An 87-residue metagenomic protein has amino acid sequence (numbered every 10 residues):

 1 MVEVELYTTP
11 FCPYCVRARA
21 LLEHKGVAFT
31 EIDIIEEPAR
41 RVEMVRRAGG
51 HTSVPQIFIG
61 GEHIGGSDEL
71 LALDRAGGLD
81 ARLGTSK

Functional and structural regions predicted by a protein language model:
M1-T30: Local sequence-structure signature of Cys/Sec-based thiol-disulfide redox active-site neighborhoods
M1-V2, T85-K87: Short, low-complexity, intrinsically disordered N-terminal peptides in bacterial proteins
C15, P38, L73: Loop/helix-junction capping segments adjacent to catalytic residues or to phosphate/diphosphate-binding pockets
R17, K25-A28, R46, A72 (+1 more regions): Non-catalytic interaction surface on structured domains
I34-T52, R82-T85: Thioredoxin-like thiol-disulfide oxidoreductase module
G49-F58, D68: Structural micro-motif
I59-S86: Non-catalytic, surface beta->alpha helical segment in thiol-disulfide oxidoreductase systems
